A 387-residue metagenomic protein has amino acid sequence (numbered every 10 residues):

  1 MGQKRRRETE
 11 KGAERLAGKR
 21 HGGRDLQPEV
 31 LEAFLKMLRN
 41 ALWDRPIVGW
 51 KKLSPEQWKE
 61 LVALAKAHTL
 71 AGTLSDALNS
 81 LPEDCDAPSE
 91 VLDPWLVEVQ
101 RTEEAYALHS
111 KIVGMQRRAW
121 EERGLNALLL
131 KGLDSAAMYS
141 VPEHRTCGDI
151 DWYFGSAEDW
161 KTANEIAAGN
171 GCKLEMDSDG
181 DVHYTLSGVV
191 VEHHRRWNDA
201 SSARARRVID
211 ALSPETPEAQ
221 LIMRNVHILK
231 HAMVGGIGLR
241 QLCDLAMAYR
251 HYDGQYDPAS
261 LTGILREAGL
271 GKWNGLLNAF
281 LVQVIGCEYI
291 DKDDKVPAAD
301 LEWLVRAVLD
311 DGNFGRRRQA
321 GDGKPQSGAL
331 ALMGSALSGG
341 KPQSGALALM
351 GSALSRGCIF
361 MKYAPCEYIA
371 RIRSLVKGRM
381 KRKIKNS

Functional and structural regions predicted by a protein language model:
M1-E8: N-terminal acidic, proline/glycine-rich, low-complexity intrinsically disordered segments
K4, R15-G148, F154-S387: Conserved NTP-donor binding/palm subdomain of two-metal-ion nucleotidyltransferases/polymerases, i.e., the charged
E10-G12: N-terminal intrinsically disordered, low-complexity tails
